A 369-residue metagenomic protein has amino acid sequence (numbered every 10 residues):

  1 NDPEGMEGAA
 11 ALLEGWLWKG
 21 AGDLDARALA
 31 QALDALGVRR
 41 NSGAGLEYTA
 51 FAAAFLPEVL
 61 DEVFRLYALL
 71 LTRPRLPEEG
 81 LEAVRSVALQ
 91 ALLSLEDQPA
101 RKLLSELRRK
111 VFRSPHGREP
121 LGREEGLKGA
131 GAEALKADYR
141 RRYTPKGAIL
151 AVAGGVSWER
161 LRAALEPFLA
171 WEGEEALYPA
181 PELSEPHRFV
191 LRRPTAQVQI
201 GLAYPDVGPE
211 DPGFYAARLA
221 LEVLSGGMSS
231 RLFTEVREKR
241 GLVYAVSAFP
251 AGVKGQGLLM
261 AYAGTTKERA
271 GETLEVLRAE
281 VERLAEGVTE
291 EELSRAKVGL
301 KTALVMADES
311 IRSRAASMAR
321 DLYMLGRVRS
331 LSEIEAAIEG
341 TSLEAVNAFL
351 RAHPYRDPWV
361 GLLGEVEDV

Functional and structural regions predicted by a protein language model:
N1-A35, L202, P212-L224, L232-T234: Active/ligand-binding-proximal structured segments within catalytic/core domains that scaffold catalytic residues
M6-E7, E175-S230, L362: His/Glu-based metal-binding/catalytic segments typifying zinc-dependent metallopeptidases
G8, L24, E62, A83 (+3 more regions): Charged, alpha-helix-enriched surfaces in structured cytosolic catalytic cores of large nucleotide-utilizing machines
A28-P179, V190, V207-G208, A216 (+1 more regions): Charge-rich, well-structured scaffold segments of protease-associated domains
